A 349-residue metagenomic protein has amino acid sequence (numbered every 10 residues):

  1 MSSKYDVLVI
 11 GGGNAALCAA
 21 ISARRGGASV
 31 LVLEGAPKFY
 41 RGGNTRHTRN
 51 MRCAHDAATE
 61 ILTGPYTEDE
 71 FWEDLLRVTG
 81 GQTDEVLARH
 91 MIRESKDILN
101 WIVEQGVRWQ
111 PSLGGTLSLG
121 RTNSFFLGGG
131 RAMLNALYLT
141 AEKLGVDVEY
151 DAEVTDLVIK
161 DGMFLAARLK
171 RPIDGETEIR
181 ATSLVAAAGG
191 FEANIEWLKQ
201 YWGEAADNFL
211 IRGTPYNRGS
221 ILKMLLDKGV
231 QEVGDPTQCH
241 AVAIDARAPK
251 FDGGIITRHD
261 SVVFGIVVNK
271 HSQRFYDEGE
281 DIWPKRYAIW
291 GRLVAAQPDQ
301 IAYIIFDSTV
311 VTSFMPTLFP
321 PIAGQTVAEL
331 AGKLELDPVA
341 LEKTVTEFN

Functional and structural regions predicted by a protein language model:
S2-A15, L31: Beta1/beta-strand and adjacent pyrophosphate-binding region of the FAD-binding site in flavoprotein oxidoreductases
G12-G13, E34-A36, T48-R49, D56-A57 (+9 more regions): Fold-independent oxyanion-binding glycine-rich loops and adjacent beta-strand/coil segments at enzyme active sites
A16-A19, N194-I195: Short glycine/serine/threonine-rich phosphate/pyrophosphate-binding segments that cradle anionic phosphate groups
A20, R24: Gly/Ala-rich phosphate-binding loop of Rossmann-like dinucleotide-binding domains, activating on the conserved
A28-S29, G35-D147, D151-E153, E196-W197 (+4 more regions): Conserved N-terminal/central alpha/beta ligand/cofactor-binding core
G128-T182, L222, K228: Helical element adjacent to the flavin cofactor pocket in flavoenzyme catalytic cores
P172-G175, I179-A248: Glycine-rich loop(s) and the adjacent beta-strand/alpha-helix scaffold that form part
L222-A340: An anion/pyrophosphate-binding glycine-rich loop and adjacent beta-alpha core in soluble alpha-beta enzymes
